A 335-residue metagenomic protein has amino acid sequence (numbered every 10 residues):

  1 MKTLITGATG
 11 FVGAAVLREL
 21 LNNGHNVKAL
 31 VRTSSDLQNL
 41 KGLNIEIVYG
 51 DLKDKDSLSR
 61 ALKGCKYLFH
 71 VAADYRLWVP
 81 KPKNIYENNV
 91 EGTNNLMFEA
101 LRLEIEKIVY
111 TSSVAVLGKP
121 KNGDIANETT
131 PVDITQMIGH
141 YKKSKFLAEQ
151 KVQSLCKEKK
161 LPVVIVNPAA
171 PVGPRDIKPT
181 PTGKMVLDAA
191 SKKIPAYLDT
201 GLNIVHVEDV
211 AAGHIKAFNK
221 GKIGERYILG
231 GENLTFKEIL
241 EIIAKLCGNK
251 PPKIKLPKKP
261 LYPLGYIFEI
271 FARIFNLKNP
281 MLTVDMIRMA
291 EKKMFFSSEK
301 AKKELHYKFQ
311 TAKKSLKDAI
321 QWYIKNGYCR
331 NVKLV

Functional and structural regions predicted by a protein language model:
T3-N23: N-terminal Rossmann NAD(P)H-binding glycine-rich loop of SDR-like oxidoreductase domains
S34-K41, I45-E91, E99: NAD(P)H-binding glycine-rich loop region in Rossmannoid oxidoreductase-like domains and their noncatalytic homologs
N84-V90, N127-T130, M137-E149, T180-G183 (+1 more regions): Short-chain dehydrogenase/reductase
N88-H140: Conserved Rossmann-fold NAD(P)-dependent oxidoreductase catalytic core, especially the SDR/UDP-sugar
S112, Q150-P174: Conserved beta-loop-beta element that borders a ligand/cofactor-binding pocket
V132-Q136, K184-V205, D209, G221: A conserved pocket-lining segment of Rossmann-fold NAD(P)-dependent short-chain dehydrogenase/reductase
K159-L161, G173-K184, A217-Y227, N249-P251: Glycine/proline-rich active-site loop of Rossmann-fold NAD(P)-dependent oxidoreductases
G213-M281, S298, K303, K313-V335: Mid/C-terminal beta-alpha module of Rossmann-like enzyme folds, strongest in SDR-family dehydrogenases/epimerases
